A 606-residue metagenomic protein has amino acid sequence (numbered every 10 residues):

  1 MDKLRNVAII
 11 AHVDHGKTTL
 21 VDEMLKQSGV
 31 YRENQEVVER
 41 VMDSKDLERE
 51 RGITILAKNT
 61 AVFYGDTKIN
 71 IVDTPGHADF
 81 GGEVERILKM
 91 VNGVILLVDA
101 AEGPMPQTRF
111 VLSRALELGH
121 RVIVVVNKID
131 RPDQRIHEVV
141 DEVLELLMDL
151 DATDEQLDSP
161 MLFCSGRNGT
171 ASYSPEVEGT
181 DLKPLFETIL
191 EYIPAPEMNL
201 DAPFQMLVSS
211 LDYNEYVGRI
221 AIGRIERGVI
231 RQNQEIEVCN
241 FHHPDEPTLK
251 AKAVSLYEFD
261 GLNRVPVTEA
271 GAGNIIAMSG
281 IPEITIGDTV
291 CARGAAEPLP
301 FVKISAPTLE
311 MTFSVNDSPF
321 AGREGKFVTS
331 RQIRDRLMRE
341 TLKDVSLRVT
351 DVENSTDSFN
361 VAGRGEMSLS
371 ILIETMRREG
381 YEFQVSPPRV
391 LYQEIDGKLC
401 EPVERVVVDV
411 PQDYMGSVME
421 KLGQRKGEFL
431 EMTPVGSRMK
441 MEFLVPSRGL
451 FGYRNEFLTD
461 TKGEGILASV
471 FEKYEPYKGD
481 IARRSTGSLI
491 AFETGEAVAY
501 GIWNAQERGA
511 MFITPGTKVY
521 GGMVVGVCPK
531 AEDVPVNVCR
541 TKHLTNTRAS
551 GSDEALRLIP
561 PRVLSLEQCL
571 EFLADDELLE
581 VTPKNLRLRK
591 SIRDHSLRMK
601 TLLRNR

Functional and structural regions predicted by a protein language model:
M1-V98, E102, E142, L211: P-loop NTPase switch module centered on the Walker A-proximal segment
E36-R40, V124, L150-L162, P196-L207 (+9 more regions): Interdomain boundary/hinge elements
L88, V94-Q156: Conserved C-terminal guanine-recognition region of P-loop GTPase G domains, centered on the G4
R121, R131-P194: Canonical P-loop GTPase G-domain recognition
S165, E353-S368: Short glycine/threonine-rich beta-strand-turn micro-motifs
Q205-M311, A321-R323, R334, T486 (+3 more regions): Conserved nucleotide-binding/hydrolysis modules and their immediate coupling elements across P-loop/ASCE NTPase motors
V229, I281-E283, G363-L369, Q412-M415 (+1 more regions): Helix N-cap motif at beta-to-alpha junctions
F259, R264-V267, C400, V445 (+3 more regions): Long insertion/accessory domains within large nucleic-acid-processing enzymes
